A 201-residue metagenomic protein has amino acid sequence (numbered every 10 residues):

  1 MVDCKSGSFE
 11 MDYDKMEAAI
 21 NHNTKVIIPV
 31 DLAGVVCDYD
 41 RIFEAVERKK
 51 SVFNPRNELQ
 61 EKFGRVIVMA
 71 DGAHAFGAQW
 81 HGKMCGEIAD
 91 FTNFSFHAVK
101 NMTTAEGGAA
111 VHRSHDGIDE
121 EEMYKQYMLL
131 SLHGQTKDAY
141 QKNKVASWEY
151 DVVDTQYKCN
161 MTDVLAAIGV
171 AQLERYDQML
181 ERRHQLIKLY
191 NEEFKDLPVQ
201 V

Functional and structural regions predicted by a protein language model:
M1-G72, Q79: PLP-dependent aminotransferase-like
E10-Y13, V36, G86, M102 (+1 more regions): Glycine-rich phosphate-binding loop at the start of an alpha helix
A19-N21, M84-I88: Active-site nucleotide-sugar/metal-binding loop of Leloir-type enzymes
R56-E61, I67, H74-H81, I88-V201: Active-site region of PLP-dependent enzymes
